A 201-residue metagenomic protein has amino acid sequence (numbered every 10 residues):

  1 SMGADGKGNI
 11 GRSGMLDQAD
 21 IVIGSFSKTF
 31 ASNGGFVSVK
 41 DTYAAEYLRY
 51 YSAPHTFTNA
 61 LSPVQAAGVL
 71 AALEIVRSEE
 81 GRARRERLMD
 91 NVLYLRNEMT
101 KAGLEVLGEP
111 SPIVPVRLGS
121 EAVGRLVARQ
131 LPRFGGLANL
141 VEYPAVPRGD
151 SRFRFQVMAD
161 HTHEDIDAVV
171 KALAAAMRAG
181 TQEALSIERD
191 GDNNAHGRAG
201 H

Functional and structural regions predicted by a protein language model:
S1-I21: Active-site pre-lysine segment of PLP-dependent enzymes
S1-K7, G34-V37, S151: Short acidic, glycine/serine/threonine-rich loops at helix termini
G14-Y47: Active-site PLP attachment segment
S38, P115-R117, Q156-M158: Short hydrophobic/aromatic beta-strand micro-patches that form the beta-sheet surface supporting nucleotide- or nucleic
T42, S62, Y143-A145: Short, ordered loop/turn segments at secondary-structure junctions
S52-L61, E79: A short glycine-threonine-serine/GTX helix/turn-capping micro-motif
P63-P110, V114-L137: Conserved PLP-dependent catalytic core of the aminotransferase class-I/II
R133-F134, A145-H201: PLP-dependent enzyme catalytic core of the Aspartate aminotransferase-like
